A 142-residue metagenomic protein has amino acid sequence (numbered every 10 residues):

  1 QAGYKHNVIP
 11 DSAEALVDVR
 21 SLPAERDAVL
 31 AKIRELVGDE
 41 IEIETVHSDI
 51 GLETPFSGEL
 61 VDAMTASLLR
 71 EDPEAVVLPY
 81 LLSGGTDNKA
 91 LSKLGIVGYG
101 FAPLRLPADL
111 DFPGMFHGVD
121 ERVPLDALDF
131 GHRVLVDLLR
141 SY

Functional and structural regions predicted by a protein language model:
Q1-V136, R140-Y142: Metal-dependent amide/peptide-bond hydrolase catalytic core, centered on the "pita-bread" metallohydrolase fold
